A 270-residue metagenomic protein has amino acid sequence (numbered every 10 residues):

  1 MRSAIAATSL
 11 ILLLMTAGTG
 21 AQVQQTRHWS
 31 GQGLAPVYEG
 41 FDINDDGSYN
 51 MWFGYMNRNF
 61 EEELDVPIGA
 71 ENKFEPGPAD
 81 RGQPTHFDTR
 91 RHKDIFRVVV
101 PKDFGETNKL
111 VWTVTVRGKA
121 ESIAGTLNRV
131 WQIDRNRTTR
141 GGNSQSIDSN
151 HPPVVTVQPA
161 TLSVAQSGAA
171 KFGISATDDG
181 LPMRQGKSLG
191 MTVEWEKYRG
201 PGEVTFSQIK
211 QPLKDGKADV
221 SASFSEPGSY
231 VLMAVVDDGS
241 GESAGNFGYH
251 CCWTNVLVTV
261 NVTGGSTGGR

Functional and structural regions predicted by a protein language model:
M1-A4: Positively charged n-region of N-terminal signal peptides that target proteins for export
A7-T16: Bacterial N-terminal signal peptides
G18-A21: Sec/Tat signal peptide C-region and signal peptidase I cleavage site
G31-Y38, D42, Y55-N57, D65-G69 (+4 more regions): Extracellular/lumenal mature domains of secreted and surface-exposed proteins
D46, D88-K93, V164-A169: Solvent-exposed, conformationally flexible loop/turn segments
Y49-Y55: Short, well-ordered beta-strand segments enriched in hydrophobic/aromatic residues
Q83-D103: Beta-sandwich interaction modules
T107-T113: Short, surface-exposed ligand- or partner-binding patches at beta-edge/loop junctions that are enriched in aromatics
